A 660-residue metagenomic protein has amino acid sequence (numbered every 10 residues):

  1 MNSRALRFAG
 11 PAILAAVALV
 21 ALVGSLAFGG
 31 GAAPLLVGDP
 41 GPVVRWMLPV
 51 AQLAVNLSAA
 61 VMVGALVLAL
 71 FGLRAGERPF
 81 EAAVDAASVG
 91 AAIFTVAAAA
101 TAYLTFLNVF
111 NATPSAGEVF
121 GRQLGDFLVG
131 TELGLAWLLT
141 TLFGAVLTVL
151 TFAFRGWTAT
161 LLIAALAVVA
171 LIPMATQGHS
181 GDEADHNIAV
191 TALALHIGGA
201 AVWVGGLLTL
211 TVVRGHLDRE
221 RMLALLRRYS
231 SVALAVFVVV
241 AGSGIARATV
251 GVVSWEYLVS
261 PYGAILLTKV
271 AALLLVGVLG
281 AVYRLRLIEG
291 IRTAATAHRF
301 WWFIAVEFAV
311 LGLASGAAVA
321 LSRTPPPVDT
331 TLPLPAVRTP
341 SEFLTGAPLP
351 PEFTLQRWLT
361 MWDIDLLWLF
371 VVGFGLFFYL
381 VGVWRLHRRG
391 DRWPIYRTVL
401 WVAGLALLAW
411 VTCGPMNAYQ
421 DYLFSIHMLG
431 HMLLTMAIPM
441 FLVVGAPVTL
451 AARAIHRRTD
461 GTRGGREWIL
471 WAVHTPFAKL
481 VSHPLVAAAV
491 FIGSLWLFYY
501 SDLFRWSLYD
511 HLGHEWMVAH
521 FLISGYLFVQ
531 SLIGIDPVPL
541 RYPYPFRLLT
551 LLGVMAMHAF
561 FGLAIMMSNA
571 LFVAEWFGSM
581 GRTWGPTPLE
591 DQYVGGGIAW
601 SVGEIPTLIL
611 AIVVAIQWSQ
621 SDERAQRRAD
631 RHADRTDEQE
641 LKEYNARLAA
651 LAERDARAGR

Functional and structural regions predicted by a protein language model:
M1-R660: Alpha-helical membrane segments of multi-pass proteins
